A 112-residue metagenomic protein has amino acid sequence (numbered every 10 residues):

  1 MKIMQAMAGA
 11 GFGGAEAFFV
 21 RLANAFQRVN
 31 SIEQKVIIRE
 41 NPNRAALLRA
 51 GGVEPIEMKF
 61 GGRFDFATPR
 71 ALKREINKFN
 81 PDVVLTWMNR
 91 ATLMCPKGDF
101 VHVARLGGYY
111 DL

Functional and structural regions predicted by a protein language model:
M1-L112: Membrane-interface segments of envelope glycosyltransferases acting on lipid-linked substrates or membrane lipids
